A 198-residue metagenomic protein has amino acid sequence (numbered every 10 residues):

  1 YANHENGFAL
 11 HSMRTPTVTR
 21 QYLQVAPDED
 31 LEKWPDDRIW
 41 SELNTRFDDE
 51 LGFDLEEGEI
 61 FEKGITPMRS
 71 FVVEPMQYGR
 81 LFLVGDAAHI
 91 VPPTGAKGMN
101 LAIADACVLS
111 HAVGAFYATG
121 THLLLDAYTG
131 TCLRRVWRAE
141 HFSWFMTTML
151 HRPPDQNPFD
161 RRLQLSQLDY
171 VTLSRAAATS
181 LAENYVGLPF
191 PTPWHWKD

Functional and structural regions predicted by a protein language model:
Y1-M68: Conserved FAD-binding catalytic core of PHBH/FMO-like flavoproteins
F8, S70-V72, A88-N100, R134: Glycine-rich phosphate/pyrophosphate-binding beta-alpha loops
R20, E32, R80, C132-L133: Short, cationic motifs built from Arg/Lys/His that form the positively charged side of catalytic pockets
P67-Q77: Acidic loop->beta-strand submotif enriched in PP2C/PPM serine/threonine phosphatases
Q77, M99-A102: Short, conserved glycine- and acidic-residue-centered signature motifs in active-site or ligand-binding loops
Q77-P93: Short FAD-binding loop at a beta-strand-to-alpha-helix junction that anchors the flavin cofactor in diverse
T94-A96, H111-D198: C-terminal helical "tail/cap" subdomain of flavin- and related membrane-associated enzymes
